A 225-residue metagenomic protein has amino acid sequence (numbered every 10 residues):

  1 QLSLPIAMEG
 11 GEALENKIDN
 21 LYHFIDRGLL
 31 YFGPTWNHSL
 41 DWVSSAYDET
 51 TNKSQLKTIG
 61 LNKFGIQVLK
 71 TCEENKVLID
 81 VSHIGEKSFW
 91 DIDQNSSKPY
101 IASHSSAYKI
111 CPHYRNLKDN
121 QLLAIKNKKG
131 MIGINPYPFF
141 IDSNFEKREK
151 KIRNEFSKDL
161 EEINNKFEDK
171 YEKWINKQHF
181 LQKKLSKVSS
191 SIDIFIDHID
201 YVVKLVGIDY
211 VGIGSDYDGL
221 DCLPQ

Functional and structural regions predicted by a protein language model:
Q1-Y31, H38: Mid-domain alpha/beta scaffold segments of enzyme catalytic cores
S3-A7, L30-T35, L78-D80, P99-S103 (+2 more regions): Structural recognition of the beta-strand scaffold that forms the well-ordered cores of secreted hydrolase catalytic
A7-G11, N37-S39, V77, S82-F89 (+3 more regions): Active-site beta-loop-alpha junctions enriched in small/polar residues
N16-D26, D48-I101, Y114-G130, D193-D209: Histidine/acidic residue-rich metal-binding segments in metalloenzymes
L40-A46, S143-N144: Short acidic/His/Gly/Ser-rich catalytic and metal-binding motifs that mark active-site loops of diverse hydrolases
K118-K177: Aromatic-lined glycan-binding groove of carbohydrate-active enzymes
I134-F139, V206-Q225: Short acidic/histidine-rich active-site segments
Y171-D197: Intrinsically disordered, low-complexity acidic Ser/Thr-rich regulatory segments
